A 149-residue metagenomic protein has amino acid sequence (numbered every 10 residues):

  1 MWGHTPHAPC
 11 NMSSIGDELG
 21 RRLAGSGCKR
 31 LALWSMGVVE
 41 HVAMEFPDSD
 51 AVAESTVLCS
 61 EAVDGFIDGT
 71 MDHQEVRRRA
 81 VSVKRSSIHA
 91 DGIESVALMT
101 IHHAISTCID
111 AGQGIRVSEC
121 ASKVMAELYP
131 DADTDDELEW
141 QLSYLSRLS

Functional and structural regions predicted by a protein language model:
W2-S149: Structured binding/interaction patches within domain cores
